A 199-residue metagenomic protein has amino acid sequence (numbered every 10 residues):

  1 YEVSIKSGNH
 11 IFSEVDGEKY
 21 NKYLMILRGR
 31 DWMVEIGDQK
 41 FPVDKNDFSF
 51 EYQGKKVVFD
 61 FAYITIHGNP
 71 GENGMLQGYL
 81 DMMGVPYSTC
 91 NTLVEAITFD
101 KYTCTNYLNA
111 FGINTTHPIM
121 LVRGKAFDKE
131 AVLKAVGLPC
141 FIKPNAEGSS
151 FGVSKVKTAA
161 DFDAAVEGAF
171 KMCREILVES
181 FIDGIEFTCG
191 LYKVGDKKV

Functional and structural regions predicted by a protein language model:
Y1-L93, I97-F99, T103-N106, V122-A131: ATP-binding N-terminal substructure of ATP-dependent carboxylate-amine bond-forming enzymes
S4, T116-M120, P139-E167, E186-T188: Glycine-rich phosphate-binding loop of ATP-grasp-fold ATP-dependent ligases
E18, M83, V136-L138, M172: Structured helix-beta-strand junction loops
Q39-P42, N106-N109, K134-V136, A159 (+1 more regions): Short, hinge-like loop/turn segments at secondary-structure boundaries
Y87-T89, H117, I142, V178: General beta-strand structural signal in soluble alpha/beta enzymes
Y107-T115, G168: Basic phosphate/pyrophosphate-binding loop/patch that engages nucleotide-derived ligands
L108-N109, L133-F151, R174-D183: ATP-grasp fold ATP-binding core
K157-V199: Phosphate-binding site of ATP-dependent enzymes
